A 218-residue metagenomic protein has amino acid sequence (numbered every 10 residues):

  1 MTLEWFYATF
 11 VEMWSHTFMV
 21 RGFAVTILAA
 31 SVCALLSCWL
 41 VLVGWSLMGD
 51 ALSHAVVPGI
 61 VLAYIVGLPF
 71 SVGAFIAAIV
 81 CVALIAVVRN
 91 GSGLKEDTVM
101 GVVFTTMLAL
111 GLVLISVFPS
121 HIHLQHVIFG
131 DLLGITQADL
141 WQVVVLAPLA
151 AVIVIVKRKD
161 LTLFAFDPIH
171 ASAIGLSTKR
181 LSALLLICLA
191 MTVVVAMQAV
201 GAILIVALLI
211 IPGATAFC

Functional and structural regions predicted by a protein language model:
M1-S31: Membrane-interfacial amphipathic/re-entrant helices at transmembrane-helix boundaries
E4-H16, H121-I135: Membrane-interface helix termini and inter-helical loops of multi-pass transporters
F23-L28, S71-I76, G101-V102, L140-V145 (+1 more regions): Hydrophobic alpha-helical transmembrane segments
I27, S31-L35, I76-L84, L110 (+2 more regions): Generic alpha-helical transmembrane segments of integral inner-membrane proteins, especially permease/transport modules
C38-S120, F217-C218: Short loop segments and helix-boundary regions at transmembrane helix junctions of multi-pass inner-membrane proteins
A83, V87, T105-S120, I135-V144 (+3 more regions): Mid-bilayer segments of alpha-helical transmembrane spans in multi-pass integral membrane proteins that mediate
V152-L185: Membrane-helix/interface signature in polytopic inner-membrane proteins
I203-C218: Transmembrane alpha-helical segments in multi-pass inner-membrane proteins
